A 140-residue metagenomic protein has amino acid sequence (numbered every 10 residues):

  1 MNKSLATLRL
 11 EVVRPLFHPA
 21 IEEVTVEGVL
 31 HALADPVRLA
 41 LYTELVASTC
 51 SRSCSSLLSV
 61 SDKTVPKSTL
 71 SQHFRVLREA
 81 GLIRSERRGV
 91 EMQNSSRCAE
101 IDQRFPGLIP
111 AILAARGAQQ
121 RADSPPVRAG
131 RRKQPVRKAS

Functional and structural regions predicted by a protein language model:
N2-T25, T43-S48, R97-S140: Amphipathic alpha-helical dimerization/coiled-coil segments that flank or bridge DNA-binding/regulatory modules
G28-P66, R88-E100: N-terminal helix-turn-helix DNA-binding core of bacterial DNA-binding proteins
H73-R75: Short, hydrophobic-biased segments on the C-terminal half of alpha helices that form "recognition helices"
R78-R88: A short, conserved structural fragment
